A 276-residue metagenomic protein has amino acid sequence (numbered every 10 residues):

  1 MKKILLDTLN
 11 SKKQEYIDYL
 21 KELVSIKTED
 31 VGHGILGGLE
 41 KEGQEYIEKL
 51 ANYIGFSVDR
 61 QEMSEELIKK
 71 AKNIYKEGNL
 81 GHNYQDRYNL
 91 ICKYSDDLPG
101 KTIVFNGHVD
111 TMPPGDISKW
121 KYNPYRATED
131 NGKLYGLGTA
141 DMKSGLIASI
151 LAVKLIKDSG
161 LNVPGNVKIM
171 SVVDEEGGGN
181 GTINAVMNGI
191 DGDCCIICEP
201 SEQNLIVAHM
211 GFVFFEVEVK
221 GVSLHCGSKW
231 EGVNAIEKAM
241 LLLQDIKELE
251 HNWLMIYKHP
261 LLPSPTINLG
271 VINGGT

Functional and structural regions predicted by a protein language model:
K2-L134: Acidic/His- and Gly-rich active-site-bordering loop/insert found across diverse amide/peptide-bond hydrolases
K21, E48, I147-K154, I183-V186 (+1 more regions): Predominant activation on well-ordered alpha-helical scaffold segments within soluble catalytic domains
N79-Y84, I206-H209, H259: Short Gly/Pro-enriched turn/cap motifs at secondary-structure boundaries
R87, Y122, D191, M210-F214 (+1 more regions): Short, solvent-exposed loop/turn segments at the edges of secondary structure
D130-G132, A152-K168, I246-Y257: Phosphate-handling active-site elements
G132-I147, H225: Glycine/serine-rich anion-binding loops at beta->alpha junctions that coordinate negatively charged ligand groups
A140-F214: Acidic/histidine-rich catalytic neighborhood of metal-dependent amide-processing enzymes
C226-I272: Acidic-enriched catalytic cores of C-N bond-cleaving enzymes acting on peptides and small amides
